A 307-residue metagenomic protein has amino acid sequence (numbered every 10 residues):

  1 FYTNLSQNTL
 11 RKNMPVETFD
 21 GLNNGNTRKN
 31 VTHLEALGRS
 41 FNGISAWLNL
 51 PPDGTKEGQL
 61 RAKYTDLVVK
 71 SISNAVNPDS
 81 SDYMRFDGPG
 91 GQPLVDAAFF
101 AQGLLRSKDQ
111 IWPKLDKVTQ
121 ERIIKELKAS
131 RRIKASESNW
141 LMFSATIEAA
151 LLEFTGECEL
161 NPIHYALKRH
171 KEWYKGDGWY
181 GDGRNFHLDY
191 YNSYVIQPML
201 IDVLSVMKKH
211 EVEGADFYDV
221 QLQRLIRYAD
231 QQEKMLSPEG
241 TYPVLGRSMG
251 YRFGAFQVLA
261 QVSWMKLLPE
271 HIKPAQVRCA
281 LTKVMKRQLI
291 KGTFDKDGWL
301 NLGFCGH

Functional and structural regions predicted by a protein language model:
F1-A36, D66-S71: Low-complexity, Ser/Thr/Pro/Gly-enriched N-terminal "stalk/linker" regions
L5, L48-P52, G156: Helix-turn/linker elements and helix-coil junctions of extended alpha-helical scaffolds
F19-R28, A46-P51, D79-R85: Glycine-/proline-rich flexible loop or hinge segments
R28-E57: N-terminal carbohydrate-binding/catalytic regions of secreted carbohydrate-active enzymes
H33-L34, I44-W47, R61-L225, K234-A260: Aromatic-lined, polymer-binding surfaces characteristic of secreted/periplasmic polysaccharide-degrading enzymes
D216, V220-H307: Non-catalytic carbohydrate-binding regions of carbohydrate-active enzymes
